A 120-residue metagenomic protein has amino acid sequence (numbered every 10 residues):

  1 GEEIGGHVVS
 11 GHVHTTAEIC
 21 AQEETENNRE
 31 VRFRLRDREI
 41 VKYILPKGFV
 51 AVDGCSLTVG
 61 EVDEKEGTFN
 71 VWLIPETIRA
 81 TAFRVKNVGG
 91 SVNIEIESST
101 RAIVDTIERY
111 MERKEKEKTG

Functional and structural regions predicted by a protein language model:
G1-G120: Conserved loop->alpha-helix
